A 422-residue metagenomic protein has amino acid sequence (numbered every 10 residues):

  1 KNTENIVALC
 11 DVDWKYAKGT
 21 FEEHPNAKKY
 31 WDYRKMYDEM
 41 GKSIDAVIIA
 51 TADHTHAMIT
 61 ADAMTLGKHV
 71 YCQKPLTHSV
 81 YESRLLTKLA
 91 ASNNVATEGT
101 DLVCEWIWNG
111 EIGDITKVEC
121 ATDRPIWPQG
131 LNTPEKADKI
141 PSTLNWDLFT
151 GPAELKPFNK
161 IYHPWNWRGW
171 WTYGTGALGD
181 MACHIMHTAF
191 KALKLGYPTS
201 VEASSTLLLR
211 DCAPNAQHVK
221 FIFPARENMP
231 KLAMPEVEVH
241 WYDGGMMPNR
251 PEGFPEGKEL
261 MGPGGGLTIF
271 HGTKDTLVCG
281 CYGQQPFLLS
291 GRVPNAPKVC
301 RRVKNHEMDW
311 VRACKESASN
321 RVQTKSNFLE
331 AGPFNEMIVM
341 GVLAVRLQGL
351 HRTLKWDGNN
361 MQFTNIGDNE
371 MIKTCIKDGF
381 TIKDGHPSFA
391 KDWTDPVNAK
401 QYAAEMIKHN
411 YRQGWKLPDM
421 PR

Functional and structural regions predicted by a protein language model:
K1-C10, Y16-K18, E23-H24, M181 (+3 more regions): Glycine-enriched catalytic-core subsegment of oxygenase/oxidase enzymes
K1-C72, T77-A96, M406-R422: N-terminal glycine-/serine-/threonine-rich beta1-alpha1-beta2 phosphate-ribose binding loop of Rossmann-like
N2, M40-K42, T65, A90-S92 (+6 more regions): Extracellular/periplasmic catalytic domains that process cell-envelope and extracellular macromolecules
H69-N145: A contiguous active-site-proximal alpha/beta segment in oxidoreductase catalytic domains
E98-C120, N132-E135, T150, K156 (+3 more regions): Oxidoreductase and adenylate-handling cofactor-binding alpha/beta cores
E119-K160, G367, I372-M406: Core domains of carbohydrate- and sulfate-ester-processing enzymes
G130-T133, W165-T175: Flexible glycine/proline-enriched surface loops and loop-helix/loop-strand junctions
